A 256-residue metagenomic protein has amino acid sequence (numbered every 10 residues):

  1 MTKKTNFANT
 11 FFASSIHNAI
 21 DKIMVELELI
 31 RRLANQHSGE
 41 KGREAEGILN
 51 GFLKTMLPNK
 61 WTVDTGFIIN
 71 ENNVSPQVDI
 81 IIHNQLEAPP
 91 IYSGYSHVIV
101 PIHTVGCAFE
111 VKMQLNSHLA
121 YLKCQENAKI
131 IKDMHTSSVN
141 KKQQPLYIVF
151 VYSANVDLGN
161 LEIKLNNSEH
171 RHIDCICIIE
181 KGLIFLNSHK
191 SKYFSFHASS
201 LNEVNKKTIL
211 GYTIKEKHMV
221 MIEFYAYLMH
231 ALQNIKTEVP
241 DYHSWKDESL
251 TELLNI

Functional and structural regions predicted by a protein language model:
M1-Q77, I82-I256: Intrinsically disordered, low-complexity Ser/Thr/Pro/Gly-rich regulatory segments
